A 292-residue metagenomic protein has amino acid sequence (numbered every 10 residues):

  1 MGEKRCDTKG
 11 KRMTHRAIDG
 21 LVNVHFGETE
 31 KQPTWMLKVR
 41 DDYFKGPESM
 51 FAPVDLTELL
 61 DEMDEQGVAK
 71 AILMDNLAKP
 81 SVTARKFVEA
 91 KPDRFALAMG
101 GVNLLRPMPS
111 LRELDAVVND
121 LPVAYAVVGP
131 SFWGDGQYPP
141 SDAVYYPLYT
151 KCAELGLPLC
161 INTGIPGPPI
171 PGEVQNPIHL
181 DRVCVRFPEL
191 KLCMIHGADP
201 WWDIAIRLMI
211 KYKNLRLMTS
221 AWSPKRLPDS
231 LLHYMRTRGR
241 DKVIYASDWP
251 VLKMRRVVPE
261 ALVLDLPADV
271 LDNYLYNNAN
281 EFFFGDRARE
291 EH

Functional and structural regions predicted by a protein language model:
G2-G20, G27-Q66, K70, G239-K242 (+1 more regions): Mid-to-C-terminal alpha-helical segments outside catalytic/metal-binding sites
A17-G20, L73-M74, M99-G100, L192-H196 (+2 more regions): Active-site neighborhood of phospho(di)ester-bond hydrolases with catalytic His/Asp-centered motifs
L21, M63, V117, C152 (+5 more regions): Conserved, mostly hydrophobic/aromatic
H25-G27, A78-P80, L105-P107, W133-D135 (+4 more regions): Active-site environment of divalent metal-dependent phosphoester hydrolases
E28-T34, A84-R85, P171-E173, A205-I206 (+3 more regions): Short aromatic-enriched loop/helix-cap "lid" or pocket-rim segments at secondary-structure transitions that line
D55-E58, P80-K86, P109-L114, P177-L180 (+2 more regions): Alpha-helical scaffolding within the catalytic cores of extracellular/periplasmic polymer-degrading hydrolases
A69-K70, A78-P166, V174: Active-site gating/metal-coordination segments in enzymes
R94, A124-Y125, Y138-I244: Catalytic pocket-lining loop regions of alpha/beta-barrel enzymes, especially the amidohydrolase/enolase/GH5 lineages
